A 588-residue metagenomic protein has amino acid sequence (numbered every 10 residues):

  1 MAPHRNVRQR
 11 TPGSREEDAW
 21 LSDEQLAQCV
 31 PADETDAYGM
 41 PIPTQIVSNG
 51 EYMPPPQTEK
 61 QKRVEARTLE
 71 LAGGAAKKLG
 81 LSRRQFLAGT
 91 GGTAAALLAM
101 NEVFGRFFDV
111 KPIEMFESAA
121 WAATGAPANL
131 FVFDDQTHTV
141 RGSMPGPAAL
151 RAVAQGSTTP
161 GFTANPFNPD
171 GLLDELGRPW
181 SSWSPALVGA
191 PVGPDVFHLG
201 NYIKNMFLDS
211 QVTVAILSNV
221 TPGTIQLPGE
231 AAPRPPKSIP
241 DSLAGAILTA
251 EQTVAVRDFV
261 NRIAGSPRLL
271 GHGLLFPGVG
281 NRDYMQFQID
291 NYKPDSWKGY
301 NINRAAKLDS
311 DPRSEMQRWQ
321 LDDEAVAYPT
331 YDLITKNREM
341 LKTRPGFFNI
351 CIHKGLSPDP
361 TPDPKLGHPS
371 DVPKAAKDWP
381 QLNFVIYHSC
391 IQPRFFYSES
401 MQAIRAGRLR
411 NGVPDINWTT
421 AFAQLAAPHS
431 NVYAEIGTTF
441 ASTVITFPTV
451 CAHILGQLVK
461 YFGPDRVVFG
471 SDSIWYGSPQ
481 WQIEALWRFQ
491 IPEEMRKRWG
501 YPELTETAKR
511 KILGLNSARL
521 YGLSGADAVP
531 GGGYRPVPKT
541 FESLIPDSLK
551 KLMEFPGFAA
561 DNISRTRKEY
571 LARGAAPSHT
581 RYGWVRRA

Functional and structural regions predicted by a protein language model:
M1-L81: N-terminal secretory signal peptides
L69-Q85, A96-A120: N-terminal twin-arginine translocation
L81-N101, A120, P147, Q155 (+4 more regions): Mid-to-C-terminal alpha-helical segments outside catalytic/metal-binding sites
F116-Q155, T159: Replace "His-x-His-based motif
F133-T137, A215-L217, G271-G273, W297 (+4 more regions): Hydrophobic faces of well-ordered beta-strands that scaffold small-molecule active sites in alpha/beta enzyme cores
D135-H138, A154-V192, K204-S238, R268-L274 (+1 more regions): Divalent metal-dependent hydrolysis catalytic cores, especially in the metallo-beta-lactamase
R141, N219-G367: Active-site gating/metal-coordination segments in enzymes
R304-A306, D311-F469, G477, E494-A508 (+3 more regions): Catalytic pocket-lining loop regions of alpha/beta-barrel enzymes, especially the amidohydrolase/enolase/GH5 lineages
